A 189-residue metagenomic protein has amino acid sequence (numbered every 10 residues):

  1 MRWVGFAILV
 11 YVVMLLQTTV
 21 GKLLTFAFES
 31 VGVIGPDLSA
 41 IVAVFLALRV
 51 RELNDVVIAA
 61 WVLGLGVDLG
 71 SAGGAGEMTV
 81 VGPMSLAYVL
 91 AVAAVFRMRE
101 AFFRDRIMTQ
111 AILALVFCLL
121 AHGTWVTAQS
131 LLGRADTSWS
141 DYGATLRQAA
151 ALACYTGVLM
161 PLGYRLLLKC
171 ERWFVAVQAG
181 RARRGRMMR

Functional and structural regions predicted by a protein language model:
M1-R189: Terminal, non-globular segments
